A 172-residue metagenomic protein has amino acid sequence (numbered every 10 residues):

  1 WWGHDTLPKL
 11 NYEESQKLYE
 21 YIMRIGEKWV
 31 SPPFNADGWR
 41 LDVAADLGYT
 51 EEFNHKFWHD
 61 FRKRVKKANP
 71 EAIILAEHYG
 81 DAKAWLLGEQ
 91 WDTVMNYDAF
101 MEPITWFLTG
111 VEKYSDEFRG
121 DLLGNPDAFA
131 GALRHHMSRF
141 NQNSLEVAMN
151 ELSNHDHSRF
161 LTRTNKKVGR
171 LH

Functional and structural regions predicted by a protein language model:
W1-P33: Active-site-adjacent "subsite" loops/lids of carbohydrate-active enzymes
H4-E14, R119-A132, H172: Short charge-dense sequence patches
N11-S15, V43-Y49, F160-H172: Active-site rim elements
I25-E27, D37-A148, N165-K167: Active-site-proximal helices and loops of the catalytic beta/alpha 8
